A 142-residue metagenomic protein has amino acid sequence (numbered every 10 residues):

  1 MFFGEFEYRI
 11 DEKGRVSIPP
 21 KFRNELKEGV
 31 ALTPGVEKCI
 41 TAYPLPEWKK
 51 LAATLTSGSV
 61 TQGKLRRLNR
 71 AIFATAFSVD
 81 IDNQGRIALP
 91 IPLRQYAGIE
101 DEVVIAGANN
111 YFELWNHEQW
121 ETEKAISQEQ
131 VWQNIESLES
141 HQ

Functional and structural regions predicted by a protein language model:
M1-Y8, E12, F22-V79, N83 (+1 more regions): Flexible "stalk/tail and boundary" regions
